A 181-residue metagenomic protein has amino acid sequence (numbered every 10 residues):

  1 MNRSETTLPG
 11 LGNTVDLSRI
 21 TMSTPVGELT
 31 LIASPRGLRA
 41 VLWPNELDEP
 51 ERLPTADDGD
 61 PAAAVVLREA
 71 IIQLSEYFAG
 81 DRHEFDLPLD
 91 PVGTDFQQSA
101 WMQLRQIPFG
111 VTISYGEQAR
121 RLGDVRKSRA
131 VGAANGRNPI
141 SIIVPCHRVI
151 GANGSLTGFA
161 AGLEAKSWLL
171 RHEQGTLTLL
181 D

Functional and structural regions predicted by a protein language model:
M1-V125, H172-D181: Basic nucleic-acid-binding alpha-helical/helix-turn surface characteristic of O6-alkylguanine DNA
L29, V149-G151: Active-site and channel-lining beta-strand-loop segments that bind or position nucleotide-derived/phosphorylated
I72, G132, S167: Active-site phosphate/pyrophosphate- and oxyanion-stabilizing loops and adjacent acidic/basic residues in soluble
P108, P139-I142: Histidine- and aromatic-rich ligand-binding microenvironments
A119, R129, L156, A160: Flexible, gly/pro- and Lys/Arg-enriched active-site loops
R129-N138: Regulatory, non-catalytic segments
I142-V149: Short Lys/Arg-enriched helix C-cap and helix-to-coil transition segments that create basic nucleic-acid-contact patches
A152-D181: …primarily DNA-binding HTH/wHTH and HhH modules…
